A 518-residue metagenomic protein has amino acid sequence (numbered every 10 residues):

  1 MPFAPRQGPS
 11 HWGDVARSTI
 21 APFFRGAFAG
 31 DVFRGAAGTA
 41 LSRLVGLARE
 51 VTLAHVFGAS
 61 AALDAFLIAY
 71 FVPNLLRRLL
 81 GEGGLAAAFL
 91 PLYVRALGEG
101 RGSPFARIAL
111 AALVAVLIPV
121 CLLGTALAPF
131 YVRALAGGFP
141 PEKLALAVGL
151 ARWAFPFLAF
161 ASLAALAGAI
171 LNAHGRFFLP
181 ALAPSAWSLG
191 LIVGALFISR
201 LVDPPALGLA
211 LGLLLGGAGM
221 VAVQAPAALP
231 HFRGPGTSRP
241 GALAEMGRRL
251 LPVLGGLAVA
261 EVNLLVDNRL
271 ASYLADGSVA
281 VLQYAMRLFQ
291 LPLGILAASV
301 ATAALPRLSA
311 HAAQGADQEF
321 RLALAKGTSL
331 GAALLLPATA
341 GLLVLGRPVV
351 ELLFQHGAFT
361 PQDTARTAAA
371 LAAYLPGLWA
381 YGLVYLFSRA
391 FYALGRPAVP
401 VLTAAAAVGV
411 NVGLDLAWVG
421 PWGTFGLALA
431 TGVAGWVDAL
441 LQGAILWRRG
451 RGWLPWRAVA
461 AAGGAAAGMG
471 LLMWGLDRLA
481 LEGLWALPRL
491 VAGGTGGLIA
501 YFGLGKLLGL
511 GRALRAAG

Functional and structural regions predicted by a protein language model:
F3, H11-G518: Membrane-embedded alpha-helical bundles of multi-pass transporters/translocases, especially carrier/permease families
